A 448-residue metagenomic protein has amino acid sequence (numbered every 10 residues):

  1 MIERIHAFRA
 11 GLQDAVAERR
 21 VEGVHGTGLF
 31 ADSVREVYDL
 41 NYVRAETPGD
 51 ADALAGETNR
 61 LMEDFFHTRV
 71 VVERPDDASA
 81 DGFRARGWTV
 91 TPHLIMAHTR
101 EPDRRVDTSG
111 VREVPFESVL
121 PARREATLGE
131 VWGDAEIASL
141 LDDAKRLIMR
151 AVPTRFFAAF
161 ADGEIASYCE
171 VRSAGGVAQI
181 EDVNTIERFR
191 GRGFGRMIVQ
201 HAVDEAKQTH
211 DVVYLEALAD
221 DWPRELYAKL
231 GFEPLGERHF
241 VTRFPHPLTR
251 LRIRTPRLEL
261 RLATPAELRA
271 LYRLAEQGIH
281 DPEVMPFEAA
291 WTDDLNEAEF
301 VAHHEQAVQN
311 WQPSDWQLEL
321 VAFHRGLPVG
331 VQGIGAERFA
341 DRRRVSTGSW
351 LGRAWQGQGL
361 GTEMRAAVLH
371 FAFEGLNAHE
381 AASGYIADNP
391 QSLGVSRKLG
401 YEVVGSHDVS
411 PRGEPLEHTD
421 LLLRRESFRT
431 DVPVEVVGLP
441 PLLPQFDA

Functional and structural regions predicted by a protein language model:
M1-F65, D76-A80, P247, L442-F446: N-terminal charged segments
P48-P121, R238-L258, L262-T264, L268 (+2 more regions): Acyl-donor-binding surface of acyltransferase catalytic domains
A51-T58, T185, G191-E205, K229 (+4 more regions): Conserved acetyl-CoA-binding loop-helix of GNAT-fold acetyltransferases
E63-R74, A206-L218, E374-G384: Conserved GNAT acetyl-CoA-binding A-motif
H67-V72, H246-A354, F371, G375 (+1 more regions): GNAT-family acyltransferases
D77-T89, R196, A219-E237, T362 (+1 more regions): Conserved active-site alpha-helix within GNAT-family acetyltransferase domains
T89-R100, E233-H246, G384, R397-L421: Conserved catalytic-core motifs of GNAT/GCN5-like acyltransferases
S139, K145-N184, H324, Q332-D341: A conserved beta-strand-loop-helix scaffold within acyl/acetyltransferase catalytic domains
